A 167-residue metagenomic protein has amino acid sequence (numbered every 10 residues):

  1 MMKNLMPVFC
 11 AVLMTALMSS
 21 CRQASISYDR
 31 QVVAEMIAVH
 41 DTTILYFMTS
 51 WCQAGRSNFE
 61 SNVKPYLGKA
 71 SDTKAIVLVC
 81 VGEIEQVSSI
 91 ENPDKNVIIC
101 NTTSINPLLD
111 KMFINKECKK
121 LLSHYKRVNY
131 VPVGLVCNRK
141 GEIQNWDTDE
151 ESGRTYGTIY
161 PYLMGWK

Functional and structural regions predicted by a protein language model:
M1-L5: Positively charged n-region of N-terminal signal peptides that target proteins for export
L17-S20: C-terminal motif of bacterial Sec signal peptides marking the signal peptidase cleavage site
A24-T42, S61-V63: A short beta-strand-turn-helix
I37-Q53: Short active-site neighborhood of thiol/selenol oxidoreductases, capturing the structured segment around
S50-A54, I84, E151-G153: Short acidic, S/G/P-rich loop/turn micro-motifs used as interaction or catalytic elements
R56-C100: Structural microenvironment flanking redox-active thiols in thiol-disulfide oxidoreductases
N92-V128: Short, internal strand/loop/helix patches that form the active-site neighborhood or redox-interaction surface
Y130-K167: Thiol-/selenol-based redox modules, centered on thioredoxin-like and closely related oxidoreductase domains
